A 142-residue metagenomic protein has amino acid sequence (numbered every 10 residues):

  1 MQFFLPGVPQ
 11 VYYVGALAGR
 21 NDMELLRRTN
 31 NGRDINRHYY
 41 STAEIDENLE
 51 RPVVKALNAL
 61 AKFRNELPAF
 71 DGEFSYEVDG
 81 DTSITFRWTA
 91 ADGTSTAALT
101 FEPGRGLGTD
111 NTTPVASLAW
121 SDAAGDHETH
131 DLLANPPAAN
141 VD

Functional and structural regions predicted by a protein language model:
M1-E102: Loop/helix patches that line or flank the sugar-binding groove of alpha-linked glycan CAZymes
I84-W88, T109, L118: Generic recognition of long tandem-repeat/solenoid scaffolds
L99, A116-L118: One face of beta-strands
L107-D110, S117, G125-D131, N135-A139: C-terminal beta-sandwich/jelly-roll accessory domains of carbohydrate-active enzymes
